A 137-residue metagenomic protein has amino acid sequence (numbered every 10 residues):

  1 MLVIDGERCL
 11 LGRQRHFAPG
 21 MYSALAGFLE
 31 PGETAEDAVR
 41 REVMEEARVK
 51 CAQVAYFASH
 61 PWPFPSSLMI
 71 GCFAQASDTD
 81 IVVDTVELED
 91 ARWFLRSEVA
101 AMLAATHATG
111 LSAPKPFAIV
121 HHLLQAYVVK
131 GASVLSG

Functional and structural regions predicted by a protein language model:
M1-A24, F28-L29, K50-C51, A74-A76: N-terminal strand-loop-strand
A18-Y22, T85-G137: Nudix hydrolase/Nudix homology domain
L25, V39, V43: Hydrophobic alpha-helical positions that pack around
E33: Surface-exposed, charge/polar-rich loops and edge strands
R48-F57: Short, well-structured beta-strand/strand-turn elements
H60-T85: Active-site-adjacent beta-strand/loop module that shapes the phosphate/pyrophosphate-binding cleft
